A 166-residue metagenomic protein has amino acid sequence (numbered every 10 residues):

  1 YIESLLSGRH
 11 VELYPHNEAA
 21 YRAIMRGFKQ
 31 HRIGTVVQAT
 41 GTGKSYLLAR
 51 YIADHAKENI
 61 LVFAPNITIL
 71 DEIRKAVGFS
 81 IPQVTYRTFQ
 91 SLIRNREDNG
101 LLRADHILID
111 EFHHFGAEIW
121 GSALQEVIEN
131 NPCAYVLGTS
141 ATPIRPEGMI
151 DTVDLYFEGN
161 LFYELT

Functional and structural regions predicted by a protein language model:
Y1-T35: Conserved pre-motif I regulatory segment
I24, L47-H55, A123: Hydrophobic residues on the short alpha-helix immediately C-terminal to a glycine-rich phosphate/catalytic loop
Q30-Y51: Walker A/P-loop
G41, P65, A141-T142: Conserved H-loop
N59, Q83, A104-H106, P132-L137: Loop/turn-to-beta-strand initiation segments
F63-R103: Inter-Walker segment of RecA-like/P-loop motor cores
D110-F112: Walker B catalytic acidic pair
H114-T166: Post-DEXD/H (motif II) to motif III coupling segment of the RecA-like Helicase ATP-binding lobe
